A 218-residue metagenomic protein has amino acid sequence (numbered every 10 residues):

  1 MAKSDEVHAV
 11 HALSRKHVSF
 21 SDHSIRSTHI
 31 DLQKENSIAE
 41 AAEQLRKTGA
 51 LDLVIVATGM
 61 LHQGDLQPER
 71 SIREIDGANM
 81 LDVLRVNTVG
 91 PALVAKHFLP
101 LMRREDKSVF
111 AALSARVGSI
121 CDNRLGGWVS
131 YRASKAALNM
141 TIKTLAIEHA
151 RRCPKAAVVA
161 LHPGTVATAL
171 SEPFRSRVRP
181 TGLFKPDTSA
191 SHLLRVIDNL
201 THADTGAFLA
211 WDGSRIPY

Functional and structural regions predicted by a protein language model:
A2-S21: Conserved glycine-rich Rossmann-like NAD(P)H-binding loop of the short-chain dehydrogenase/reductase
F20-I38: Rossmann-fold cofactor-recognition segment
Q44-T58, Q63: A glycine-rich helix->loop->beta "capping" turn within Rossmann-like NAD(P)(H)-dependent oxidoreductase domains
I55, A111, V158-L161, S171: Hydrophobic structural elements of the Rossmann-like NAD(P)H-binding subdomain that define the short-chain
M60-G64, P68-L84, R103-R152: Catalytic loop of short-chain dehydrogenase/reductase
A92, A136-I147, A156, A190-L194: Conserved active-site helix of classical SDR/Rossmann-fold NAD(P)-dependent CH-OH oxidoreductases
A160, T168, E172-Y218: C-terminal helical subdomain
